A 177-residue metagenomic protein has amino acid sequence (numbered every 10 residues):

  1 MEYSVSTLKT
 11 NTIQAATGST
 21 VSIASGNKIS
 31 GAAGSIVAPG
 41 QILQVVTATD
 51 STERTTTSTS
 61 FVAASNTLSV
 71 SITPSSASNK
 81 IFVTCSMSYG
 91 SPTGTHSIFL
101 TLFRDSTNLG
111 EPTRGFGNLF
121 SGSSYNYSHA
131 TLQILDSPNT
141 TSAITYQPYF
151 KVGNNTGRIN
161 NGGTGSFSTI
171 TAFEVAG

Functional and structural regions predicted by a protein language model:
M1-R54, G177: Glycine-rich, low-complexity segments
K9, L68-I72: Short secondary-structure capping/turn segments at boundaries of alpha-helices and beta-strands
T55, S60, S71-A143, Q147-G177: Terminal beta-strand-rich extracellular "head" domains that mediate receptor/glycan or other ligand binding
A64-N66: Short, solvent-exposed loop/turn segments enriched in Ser/Thr/Gly
